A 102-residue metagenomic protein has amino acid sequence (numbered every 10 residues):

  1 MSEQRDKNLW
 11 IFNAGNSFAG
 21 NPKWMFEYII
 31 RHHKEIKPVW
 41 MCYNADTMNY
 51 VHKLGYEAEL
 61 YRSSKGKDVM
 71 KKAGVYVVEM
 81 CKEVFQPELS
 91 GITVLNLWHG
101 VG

Functional and structural regions predicted by a protein language model:
M1-L9: Non-catalytic membrane-proximal stalk/linker segments that position and tether the catalytic domains
N8-G102: Active-site and donor-binding regions of nucleotide-sugar-utilizing enzymes
